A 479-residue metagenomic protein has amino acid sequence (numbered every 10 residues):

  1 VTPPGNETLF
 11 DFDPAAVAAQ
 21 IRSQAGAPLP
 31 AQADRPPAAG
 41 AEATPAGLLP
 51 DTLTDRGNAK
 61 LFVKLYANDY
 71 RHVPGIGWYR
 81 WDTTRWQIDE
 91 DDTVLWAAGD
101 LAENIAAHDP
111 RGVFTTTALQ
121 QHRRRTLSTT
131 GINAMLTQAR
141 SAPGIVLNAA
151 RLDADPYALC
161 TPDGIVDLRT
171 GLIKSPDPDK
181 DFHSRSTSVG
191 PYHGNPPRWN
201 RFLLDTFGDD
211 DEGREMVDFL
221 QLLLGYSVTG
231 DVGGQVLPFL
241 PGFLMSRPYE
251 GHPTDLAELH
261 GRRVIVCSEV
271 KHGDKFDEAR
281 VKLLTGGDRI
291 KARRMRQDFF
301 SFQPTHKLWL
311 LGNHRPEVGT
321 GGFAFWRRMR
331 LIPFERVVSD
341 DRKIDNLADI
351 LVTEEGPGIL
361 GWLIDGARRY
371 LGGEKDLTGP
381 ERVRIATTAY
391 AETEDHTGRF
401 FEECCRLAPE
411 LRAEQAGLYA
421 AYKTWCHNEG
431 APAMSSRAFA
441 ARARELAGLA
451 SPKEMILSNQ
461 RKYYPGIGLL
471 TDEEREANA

Functional and structural regions predicted by a protein language model:
V1-A43, R80-G131: Short, small/acidic-rich helices and loops at N termini and domain boundaries of DNA replication/processing enzymes
R35-P74, I105-A479: Feature primarily recognizes SF3-like P-loop helicase cores of small DNA viruses
